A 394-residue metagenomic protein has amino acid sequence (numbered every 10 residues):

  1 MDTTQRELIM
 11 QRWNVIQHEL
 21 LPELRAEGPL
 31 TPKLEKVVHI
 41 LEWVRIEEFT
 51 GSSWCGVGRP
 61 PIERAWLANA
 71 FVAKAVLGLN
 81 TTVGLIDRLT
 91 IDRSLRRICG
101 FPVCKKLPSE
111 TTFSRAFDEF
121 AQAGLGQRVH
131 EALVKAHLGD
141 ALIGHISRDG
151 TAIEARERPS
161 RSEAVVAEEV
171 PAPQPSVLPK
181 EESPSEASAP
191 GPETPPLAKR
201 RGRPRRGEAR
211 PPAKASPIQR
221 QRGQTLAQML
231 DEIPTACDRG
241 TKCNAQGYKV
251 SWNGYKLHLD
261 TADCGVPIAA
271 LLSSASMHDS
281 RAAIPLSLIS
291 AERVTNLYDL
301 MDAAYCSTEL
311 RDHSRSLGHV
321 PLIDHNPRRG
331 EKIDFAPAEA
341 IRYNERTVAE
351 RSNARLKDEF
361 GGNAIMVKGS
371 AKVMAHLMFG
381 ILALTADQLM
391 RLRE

Functional and structural regions predicted by a protein language model:
M1-E48, R391-E394: Charged, often Cys/His-bearing segments associated with DNA-binding zinc-finger transcription factors
G28-L77: Basic, short loop/linker segments at the boundary and entry of helix-turn-helix/winged-helix-like folds
G56-A65, K249-V250, V367-L377: Structural motif
P60-R128: Short, positively charged, Gly/Tyr-enriched micro-motifs that form contact patches at catalytic or ligand/partner
E63, E110-A303, T308-S316: Polybasic low-complexity intrinsically disordered regions
A132-V134, E345-V348, R355-L356, A375-L384: Charged alpha-helix within mobile-element recombinases
A303-G369: Helix-centered, glycine/charged polyanion-binding patches within enzymatic domains that contact phosphate-containing
K368-E394: Charge-patterned, long linear interaction tracts outside catalytic cores
